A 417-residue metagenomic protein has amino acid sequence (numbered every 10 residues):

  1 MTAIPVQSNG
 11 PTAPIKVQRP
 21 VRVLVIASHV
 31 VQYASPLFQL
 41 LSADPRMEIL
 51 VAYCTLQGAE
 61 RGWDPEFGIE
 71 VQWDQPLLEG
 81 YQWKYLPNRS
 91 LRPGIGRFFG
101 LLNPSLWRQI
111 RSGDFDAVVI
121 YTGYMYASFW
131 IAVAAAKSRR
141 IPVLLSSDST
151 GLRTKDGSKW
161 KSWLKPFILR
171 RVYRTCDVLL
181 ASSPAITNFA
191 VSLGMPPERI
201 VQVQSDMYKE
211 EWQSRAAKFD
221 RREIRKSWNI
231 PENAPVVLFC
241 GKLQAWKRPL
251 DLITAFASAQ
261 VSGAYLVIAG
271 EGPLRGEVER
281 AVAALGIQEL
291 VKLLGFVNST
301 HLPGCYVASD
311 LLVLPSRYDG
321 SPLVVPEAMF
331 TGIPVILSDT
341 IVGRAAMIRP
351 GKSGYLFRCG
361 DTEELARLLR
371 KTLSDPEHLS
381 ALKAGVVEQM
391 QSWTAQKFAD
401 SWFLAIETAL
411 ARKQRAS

Functional and structural regions predicted by a protein language model:
P142-L144, G151-T175: Nucleotide-sugar donor phosphate/pyrophosphate-binding loop at the beta->alpha transition of glycosyltransferases
P231-K247, I253-F256: Conserved donor-binding/catalytic core segment of Leloir-type glycosyltransferases
E277-V297: Nucleotide-activated donor-binding/catalytic signature segment of Leloir-type glycosyltransferases, i.e., the conserved
L290, H378-S392: A short, well-ordered alpha-helix in the C-terminal region of glycosyltransferases
F296-V297, G304-S309: Short alpha-helical donor nucleotide-sugar binding micro-motif in glycosyltransferases
R317: Aromatic "clamp/platform" in nucleotide-sugar-dependent glycosyltransferases that forms part of the donor/acceptor
P334-S338: Short hydrophobic beta-strand element within catalytic cores of glycosyltransferases and related nucleotide-activated
P350-G351, Y355-T362, K371-P376: Conserved acidic donor-binding segment of nucleotide-sugar-dependent glycosyltransferases
